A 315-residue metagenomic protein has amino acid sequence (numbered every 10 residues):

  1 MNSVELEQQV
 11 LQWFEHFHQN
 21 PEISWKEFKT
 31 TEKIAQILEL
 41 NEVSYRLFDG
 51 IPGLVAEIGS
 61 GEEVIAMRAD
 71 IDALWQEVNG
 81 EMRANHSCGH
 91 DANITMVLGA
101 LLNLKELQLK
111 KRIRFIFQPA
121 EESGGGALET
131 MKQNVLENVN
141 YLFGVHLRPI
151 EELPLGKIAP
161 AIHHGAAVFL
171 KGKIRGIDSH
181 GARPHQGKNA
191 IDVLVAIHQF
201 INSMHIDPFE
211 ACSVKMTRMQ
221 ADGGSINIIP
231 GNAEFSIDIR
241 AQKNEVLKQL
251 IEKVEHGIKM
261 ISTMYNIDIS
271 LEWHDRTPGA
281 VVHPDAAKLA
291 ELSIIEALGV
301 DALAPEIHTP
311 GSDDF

Functional and structural regions predicted by a protein language model:
M1-S87, D91-K111: Acidic/His- and Gly-rich active-site-bordering loop/insert found across diverse amide/peptide-bond hydrolases
L11, A35, L98-L102, L128 (+5 more regions): Predominant activation on well-ordered alpha-helical scaffold segments within soluble catalytic domains
F17, T130, I237: Residue-level signal for inorganic ion chemistry
E22, D70-D72, A120, R148 (+1 more regions): Active-site beta-loop-alpha junctions enriched in small/polar residues
R46, A66, R114-I116, K215 (+1 more regions): A structural signal for isolated positions on well-ordered beta-strands in alpha/beta enzyme cores
L54-V55, L74-S87, D91-A92, L104-P230 (+1 more regions): Histidine/acidic-residue-rich, glycine-tolerant segments that coordinate divalent metal ions
V195-F315: Metal-dependent amide/peptide-bond hydrolase catalytic core, centered on the "pita-bread" metallohydrolase fold
